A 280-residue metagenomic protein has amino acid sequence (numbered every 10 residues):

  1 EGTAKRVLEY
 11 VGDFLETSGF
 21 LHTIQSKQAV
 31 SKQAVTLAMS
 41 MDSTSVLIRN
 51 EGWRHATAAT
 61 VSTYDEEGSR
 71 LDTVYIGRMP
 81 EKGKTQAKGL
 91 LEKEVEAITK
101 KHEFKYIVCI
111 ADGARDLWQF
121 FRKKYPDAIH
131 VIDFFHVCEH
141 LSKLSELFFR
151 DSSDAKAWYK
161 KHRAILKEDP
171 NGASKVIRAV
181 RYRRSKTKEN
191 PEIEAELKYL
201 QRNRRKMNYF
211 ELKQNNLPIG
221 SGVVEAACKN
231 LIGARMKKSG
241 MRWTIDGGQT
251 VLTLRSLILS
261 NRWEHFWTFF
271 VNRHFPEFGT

Functional and structural regions predicted by a protein language model:
E1-T280: Catalytic center-proximal scaffold of phosphoryl-transfer enzymes
